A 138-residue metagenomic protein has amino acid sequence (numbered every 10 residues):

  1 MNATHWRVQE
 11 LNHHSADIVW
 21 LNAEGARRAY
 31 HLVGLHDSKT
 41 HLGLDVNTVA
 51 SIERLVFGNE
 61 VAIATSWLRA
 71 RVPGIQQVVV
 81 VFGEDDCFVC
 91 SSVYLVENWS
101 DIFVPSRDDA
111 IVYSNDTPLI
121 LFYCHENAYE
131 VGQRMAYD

Functional and structural regions predicted by a protein language model:
M1-D138: Structured alpha/beta or helical-core interaction and ligand-binding surfaces enriched in interleaved
